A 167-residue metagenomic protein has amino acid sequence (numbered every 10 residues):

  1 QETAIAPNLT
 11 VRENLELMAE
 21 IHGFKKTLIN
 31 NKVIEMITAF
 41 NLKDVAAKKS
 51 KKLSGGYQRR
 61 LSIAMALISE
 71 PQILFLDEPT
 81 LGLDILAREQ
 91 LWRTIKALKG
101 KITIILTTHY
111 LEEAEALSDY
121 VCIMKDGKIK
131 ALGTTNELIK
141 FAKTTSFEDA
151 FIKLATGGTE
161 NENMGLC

Functional and structural regions predicted by a protein language model:
N8, K49-L53: Conserved ABC ATPase signature
E16, E20, T27-V45: Conserved ABC ATPase "signature" region
E70: Conserved catalytic motifs of ABC-family nucleotide-binding domains
L74-E78: Catalytic Walker B motif of ABC-type/P-loop ATPase nucleotide-binding domains
I102-H109: Conserved H-loop
L132-G133: ABC ATPase "signature
